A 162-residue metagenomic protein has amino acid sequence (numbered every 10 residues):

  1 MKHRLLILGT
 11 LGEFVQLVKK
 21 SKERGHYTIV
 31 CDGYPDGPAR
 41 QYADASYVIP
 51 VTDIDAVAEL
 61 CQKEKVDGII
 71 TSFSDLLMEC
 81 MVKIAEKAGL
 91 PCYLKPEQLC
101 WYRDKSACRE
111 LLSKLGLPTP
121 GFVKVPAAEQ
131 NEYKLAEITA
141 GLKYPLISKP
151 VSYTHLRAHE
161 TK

Functional and structural regions predicted by a protein language model:
M1-Q98, E129-Y133: ATP-binding N-terminal substructure of ATP-dependent carboxylate-amine bond-forming enzymes
K22, E110-S113, A136: Class I S-adenosyl-L-methionine
P91, S152-Y153: A short, flexible beta-alpha/helix-coil linker loop
W101-P118: Glycine-/Pro-rich loop/turn segments that contact NAD(P) or position catalytic residues in Rossmann-like domains
I138-S148: Acidic/histidine-enriched active-site and ligand-binding environments that engage anionic O-linkages
T154-T161: Conserved small/polar residues in nucleotide/adenosyl-binding loops
